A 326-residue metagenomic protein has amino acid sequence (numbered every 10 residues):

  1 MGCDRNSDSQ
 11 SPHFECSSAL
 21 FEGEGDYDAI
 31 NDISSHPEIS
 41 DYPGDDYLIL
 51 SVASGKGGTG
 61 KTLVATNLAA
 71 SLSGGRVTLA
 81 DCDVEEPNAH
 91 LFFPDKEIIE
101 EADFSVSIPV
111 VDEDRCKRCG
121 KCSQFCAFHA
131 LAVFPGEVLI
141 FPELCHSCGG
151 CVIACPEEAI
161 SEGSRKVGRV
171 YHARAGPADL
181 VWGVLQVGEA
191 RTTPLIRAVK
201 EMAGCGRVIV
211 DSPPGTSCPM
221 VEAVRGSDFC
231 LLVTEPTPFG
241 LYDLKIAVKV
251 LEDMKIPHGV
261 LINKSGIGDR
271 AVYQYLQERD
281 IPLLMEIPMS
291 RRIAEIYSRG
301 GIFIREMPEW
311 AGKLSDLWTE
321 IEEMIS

Functional and structural regions predicted by a protein language model:
G2-R5, A19-F21, Y27-G44, V250-S326: C-terminal lobe/tail of nucleotide-utilizing enzymes
S11, C16: Cationic, low-complexity basic patches in intrinsically disordered or flexible, solvent-exposed regions
D45-S73: Walker A (P-loop) phosphate-binding motif
A65-L68, L72, K96-R118, H129-S147 (+1 more regions): Ferredoxin-like iron-sulfur electron-transfer modules
R76-H90, S164-V167: Short beta-strand-centered segment that lines the nucleotide-binding/catalytic pocket of NTP-utilizing
K121-I140, G150-K166: Iron-sulfur cluster-binding cysteine motifs and their immediate structural context in ferredoxin-like electron-transfer
E137, E157, R165-R169, P194 (+3 more regions): Conserved catalytic-core segment of NTP-binding enzymes
V184-A190: Flexible beta-alpha connector loops of hexameric P-loop NTPases
